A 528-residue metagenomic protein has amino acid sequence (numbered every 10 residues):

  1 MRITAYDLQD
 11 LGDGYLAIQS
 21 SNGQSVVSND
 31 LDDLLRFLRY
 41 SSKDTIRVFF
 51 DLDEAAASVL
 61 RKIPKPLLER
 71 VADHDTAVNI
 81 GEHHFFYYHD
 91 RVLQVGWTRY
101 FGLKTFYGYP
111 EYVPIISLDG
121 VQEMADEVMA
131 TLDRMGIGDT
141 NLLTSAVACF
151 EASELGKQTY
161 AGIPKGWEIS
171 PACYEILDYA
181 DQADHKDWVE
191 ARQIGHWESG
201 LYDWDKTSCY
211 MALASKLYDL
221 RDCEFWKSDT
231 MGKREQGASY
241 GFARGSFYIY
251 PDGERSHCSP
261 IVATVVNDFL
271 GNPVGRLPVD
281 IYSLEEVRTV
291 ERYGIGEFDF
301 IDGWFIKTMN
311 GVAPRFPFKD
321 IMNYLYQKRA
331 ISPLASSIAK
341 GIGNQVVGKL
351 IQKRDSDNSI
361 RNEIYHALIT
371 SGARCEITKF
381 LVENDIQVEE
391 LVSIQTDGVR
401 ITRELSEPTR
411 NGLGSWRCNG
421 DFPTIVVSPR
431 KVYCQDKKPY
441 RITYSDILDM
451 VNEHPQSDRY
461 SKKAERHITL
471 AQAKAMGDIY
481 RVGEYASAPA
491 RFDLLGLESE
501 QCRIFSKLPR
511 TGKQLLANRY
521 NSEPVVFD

Functional and structural regions predicted by a protein language model:
M1-S21, S208: Gly/Thr-rich phosphate-binding beta-strand-loop-beta motif of the actin/hexokinase/Hsp70
S21-D528: Conserved acidic
